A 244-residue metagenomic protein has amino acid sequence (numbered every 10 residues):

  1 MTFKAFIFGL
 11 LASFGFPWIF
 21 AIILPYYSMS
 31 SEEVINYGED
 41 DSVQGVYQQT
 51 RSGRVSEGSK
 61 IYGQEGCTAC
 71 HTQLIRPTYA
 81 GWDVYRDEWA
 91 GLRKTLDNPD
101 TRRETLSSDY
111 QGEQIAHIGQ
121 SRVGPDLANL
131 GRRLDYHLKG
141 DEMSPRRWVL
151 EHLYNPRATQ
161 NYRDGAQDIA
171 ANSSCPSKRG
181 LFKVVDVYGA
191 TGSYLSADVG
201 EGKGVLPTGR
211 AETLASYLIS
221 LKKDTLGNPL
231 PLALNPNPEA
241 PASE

Functional and structural regions predicted by a protein language model:
M1-S52, Y217-E244: Post-cleavage N-terminal segment of exported redox proteins
K4-Y37, Y79-G112, Q120: Short secondary-structure boundary segments
P17-I23, G53, E57, C70-L74 (+2 more regions): Intrinsic structural disorder
A21-Y26, T72-L74, Y79-V84, Y162-G165 (+2 more regions): Short, solvent-exposed loop/turn and secondary-structure capping segments
N36-G63, A69, L74-D83, A90-G91 (+5 more regions): Electrostatic cytochrome c docking/interface patches
S52-T68, W82, D168, K183 (+3 more regions): Sequence context surrounding c-type heme c attachment/ligation sites in exported
Q73, N155-P156, L221-D224: Generic structural signal for alpha-helix termini and adjacent loop/cap motifs
Y85-I219: Extracytoplasmic electron-transfer domains, predominantly the class I c-type cytochrome c fold
